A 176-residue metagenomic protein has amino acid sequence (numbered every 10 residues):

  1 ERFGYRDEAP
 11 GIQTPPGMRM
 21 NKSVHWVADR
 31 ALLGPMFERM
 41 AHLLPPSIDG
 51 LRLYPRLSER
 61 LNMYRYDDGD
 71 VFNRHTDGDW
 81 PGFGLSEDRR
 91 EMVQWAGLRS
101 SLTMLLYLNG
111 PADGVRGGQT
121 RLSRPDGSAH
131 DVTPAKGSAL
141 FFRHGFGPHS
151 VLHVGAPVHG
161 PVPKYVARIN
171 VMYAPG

Functional and structural regions predicted by a protein language model:
E1-F141, G145-G176: Fe(II)/2-oxoglutarate oxygenase catalytic core
